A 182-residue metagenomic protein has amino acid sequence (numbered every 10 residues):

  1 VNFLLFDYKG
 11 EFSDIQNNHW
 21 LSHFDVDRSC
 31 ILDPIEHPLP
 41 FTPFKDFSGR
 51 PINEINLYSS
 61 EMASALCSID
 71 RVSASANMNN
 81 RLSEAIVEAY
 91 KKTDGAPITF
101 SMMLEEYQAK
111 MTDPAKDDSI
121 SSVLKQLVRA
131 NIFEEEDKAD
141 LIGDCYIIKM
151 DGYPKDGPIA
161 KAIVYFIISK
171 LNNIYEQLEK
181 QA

Functional and structural regions predicted by a protein language model:
V1-A182: P-loop NTPase motor domains
